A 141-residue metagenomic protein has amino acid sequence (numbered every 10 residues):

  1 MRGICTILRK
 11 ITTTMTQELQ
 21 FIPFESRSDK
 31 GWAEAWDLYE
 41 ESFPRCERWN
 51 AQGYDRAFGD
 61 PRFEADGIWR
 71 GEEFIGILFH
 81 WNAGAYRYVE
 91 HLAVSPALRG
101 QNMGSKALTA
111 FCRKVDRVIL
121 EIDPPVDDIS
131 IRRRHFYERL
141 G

Functional and structural regions predicted by a protein language model:
T13-G53: Short amphipathic alpha-helix that is part of the acyltransferase structural core
R56-G67: A short helix-loop-beta-strand connector motif used in the catalytic cores of GNAT acetyltransferases and, in some
G67, E72-W81, Y86-A93: Conserved beta-strand in the GNAT
V94, G100-R113: Conserved acetyl-CoA-binding loop-helix of GNAT-fold acetyltransferases
K114-D128: Conserved GNAT acetyl-CoA-binding A-motif
P124-G141: Conserved active-site alpha-helix within GNAT-family acetyltransferase domains
